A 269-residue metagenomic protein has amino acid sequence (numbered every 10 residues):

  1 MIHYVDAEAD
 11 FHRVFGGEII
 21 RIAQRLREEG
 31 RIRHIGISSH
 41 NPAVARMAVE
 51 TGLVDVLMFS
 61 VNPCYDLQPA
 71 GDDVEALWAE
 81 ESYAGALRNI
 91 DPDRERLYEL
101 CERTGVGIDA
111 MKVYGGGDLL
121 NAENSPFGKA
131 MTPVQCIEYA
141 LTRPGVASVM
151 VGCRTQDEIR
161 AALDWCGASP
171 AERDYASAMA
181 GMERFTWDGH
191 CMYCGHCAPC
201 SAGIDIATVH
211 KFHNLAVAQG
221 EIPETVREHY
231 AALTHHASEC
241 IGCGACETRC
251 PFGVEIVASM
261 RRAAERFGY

Functional and structural regions predicted by a protein language model:
Y4-T208, A218-Q219, P223, H229-A232 (+1 more regions): Beta/alpha (TIM)-barrel catalytic core signal, keyed to glycine-rich beta->alpha loops juxtaposed to Asp/Glu that bind
R173, R266-Y269: Iron-sulfur (Fe-S) cluster-binding modules
C191-C200, C240-C246, C250: Short cysteine clusters
S201-A218, T248, F252-R266: Iron-sulfur (Fe-S) cluster-binding segments and ferredoxin-like electron-carrier domains, especially [2Fe-2S]
A218-A245, Y269: Short Fe-S-cluster ligation motifs
